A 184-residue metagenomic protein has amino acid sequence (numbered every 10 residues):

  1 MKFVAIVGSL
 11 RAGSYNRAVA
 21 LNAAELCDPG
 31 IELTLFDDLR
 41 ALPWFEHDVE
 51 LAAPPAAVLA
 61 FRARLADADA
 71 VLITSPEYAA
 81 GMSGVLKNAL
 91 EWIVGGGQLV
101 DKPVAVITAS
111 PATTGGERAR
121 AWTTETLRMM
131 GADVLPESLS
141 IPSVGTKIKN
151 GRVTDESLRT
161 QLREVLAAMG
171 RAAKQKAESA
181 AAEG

Functional and structural regions predicted by a protein language model:
M1-S75, A80-E91, G95, R152-G184: N-terminal beta1-alpha1-beta2 submodule of the flavodoxin-like/Rossmannoid cofactor-binding fold
L33-W44, G95-Q98, M130-K149: Mobile beta-alpha loop/short-helix "lid" or hinge segments that flank ligand
N88-Q98, T124-M129: A glycine- and small-aliphatic-rich helix-loop capping segment at beta-alpha/alpha-beta transitions that lines
K102-S143, S157-T160: Short, glycine-/small-residue-rich phosphate/pyrophosphate-handling segment
